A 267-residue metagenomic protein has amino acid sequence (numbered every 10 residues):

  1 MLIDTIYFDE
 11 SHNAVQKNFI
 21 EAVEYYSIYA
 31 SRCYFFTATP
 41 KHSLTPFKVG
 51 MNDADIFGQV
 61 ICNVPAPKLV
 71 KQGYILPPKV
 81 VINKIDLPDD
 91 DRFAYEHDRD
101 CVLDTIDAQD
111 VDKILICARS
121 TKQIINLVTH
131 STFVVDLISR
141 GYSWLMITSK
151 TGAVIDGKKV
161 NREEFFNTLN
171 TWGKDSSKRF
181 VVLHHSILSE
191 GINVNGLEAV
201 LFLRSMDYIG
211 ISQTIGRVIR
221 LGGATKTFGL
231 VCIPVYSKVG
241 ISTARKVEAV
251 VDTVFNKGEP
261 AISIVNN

Functional and structural regions predicted by a protein language model:
M1-D4, I28, S176: Short basic/glycine-enriched coil/helix segment immediately N-terminal to the Walker B
M1-V23, H184-S186: Conserved RecA-like ASCE ATPase "motif II neighborhood" in helicase/translocase motors
D4, D9, S31, G58-Q59 (+2 more regions): Conserved acidic residues
H12, S149-S263: Conserved RecA-like P-loop NTPase helicase motor core
N13-I75: Post-DEXD/H (motif II) to motif III coupling segment of the RecA-like Helicase ATP-binding lobe
F36-P40, S120-T121, H185-I187, V235: A short beta-strand-to-loop transition that corresponds to the Sensor-1 phosphate-sensing loop of AAA+ P-loop ATPases
G58-S131: Conserved interdomain linker/interface between the two RecA-like ATPase lobes of SF2 helicase motors
T121-T148: Conserved helicase motor "Helicase C" RecA-like lobe of SF1/SF2 P-loop NTPases
